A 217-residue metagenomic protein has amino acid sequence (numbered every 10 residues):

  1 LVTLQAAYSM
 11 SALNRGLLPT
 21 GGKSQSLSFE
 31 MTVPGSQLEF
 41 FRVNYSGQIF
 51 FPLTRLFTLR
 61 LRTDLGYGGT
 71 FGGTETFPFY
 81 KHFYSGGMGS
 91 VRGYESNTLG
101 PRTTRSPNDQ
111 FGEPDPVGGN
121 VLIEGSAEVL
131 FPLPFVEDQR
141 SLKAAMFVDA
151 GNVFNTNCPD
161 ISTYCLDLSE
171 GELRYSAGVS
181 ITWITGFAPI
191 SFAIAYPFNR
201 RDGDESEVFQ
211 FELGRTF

Functional and structural regions predicted by a protein language model:
L1-L142, M146-L166, G203, F211-T216: C-terminal outer-membrane beta-barrel translocator/porin domains of Gram-negative envelope proteins and their
Q139, L173-F217: In a subset of proteins, long, contiguous C-terminal domains/tails are tracked
P159-S180: A short alpha/beta connector and helix-capping loop motif
